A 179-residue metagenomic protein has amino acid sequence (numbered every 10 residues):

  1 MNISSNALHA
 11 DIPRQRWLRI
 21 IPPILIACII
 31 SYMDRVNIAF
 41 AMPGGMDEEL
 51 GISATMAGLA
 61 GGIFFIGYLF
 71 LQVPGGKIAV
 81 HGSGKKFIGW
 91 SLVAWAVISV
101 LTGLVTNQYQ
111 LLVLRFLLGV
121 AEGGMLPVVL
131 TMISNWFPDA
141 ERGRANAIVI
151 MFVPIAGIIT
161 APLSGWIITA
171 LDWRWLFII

Functional and structural regions predicted by a protein language model:
M1-I38, E48: Cytosolic juxtamembrane N-terminal segment immediately preceding the first transmembrane helix of multi-pass
I29, L59-I66, V93, V100 (+2 more regions): Transmembrane alpha-helical cores of Major Facilitator Superfamily
V36, F65-V73, G123, G157-I158: Residue-level signature of mid-helix packing/kink "hotspots" within the transmembrane helices of 12-pass Major
A39-F70: Extracellular/periplasmic helix-loop-helix junction of adjacent transmembrane segments in MFS-like secondary
G51, S83, L104-Q110, P138 (+1 more regions): Helix-breaking motifs and short loop linkers at transmembrane-helix boundaries and internal kinks in secondary membrane
F70-Y109: Conserved MFS/SLC helix-loop-helix module at the cytosolic interface between two early adjacent transmembrane helices
L114-V153: Cytoplasmic helix-loop-helix junction between adjacent transmembrane helices in 12-TM secondary transporters
V149-I179: Helix-loop-helix hairpin linking two adjacent transmembrane segments in secondary transporters
